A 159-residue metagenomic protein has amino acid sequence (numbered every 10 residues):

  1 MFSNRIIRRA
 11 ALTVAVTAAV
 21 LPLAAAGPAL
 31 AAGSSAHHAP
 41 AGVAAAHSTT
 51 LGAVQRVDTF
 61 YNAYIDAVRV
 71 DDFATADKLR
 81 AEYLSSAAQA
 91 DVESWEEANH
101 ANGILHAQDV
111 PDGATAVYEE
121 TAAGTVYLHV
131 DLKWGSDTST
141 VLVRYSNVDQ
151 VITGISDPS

Functional and structural regions predicted by a protein language model:
M1-I7, L12, L21-S48: C-terminal region of N-terminal signal peptides and the immediate post-cleavage residues of exported proteins
A10-T13, L142-R144: Short amphipathic beta-strand/extended segments with alternating polar/hydrophobic composition
T17-L21, A53-R56: Hydrophobic alpha-helical membrane segments, chiefly transmembrane helices and signal peptide h-regions, characterized
P28-S35, E97-T138: Surface-exposed, charged secondary-structure patches
A32, S136-S159: Short beta-strand edge/turn micro-motifs at domain boundaries
A41-A98: Core segments of small alpha/beta cavity-forming domains
